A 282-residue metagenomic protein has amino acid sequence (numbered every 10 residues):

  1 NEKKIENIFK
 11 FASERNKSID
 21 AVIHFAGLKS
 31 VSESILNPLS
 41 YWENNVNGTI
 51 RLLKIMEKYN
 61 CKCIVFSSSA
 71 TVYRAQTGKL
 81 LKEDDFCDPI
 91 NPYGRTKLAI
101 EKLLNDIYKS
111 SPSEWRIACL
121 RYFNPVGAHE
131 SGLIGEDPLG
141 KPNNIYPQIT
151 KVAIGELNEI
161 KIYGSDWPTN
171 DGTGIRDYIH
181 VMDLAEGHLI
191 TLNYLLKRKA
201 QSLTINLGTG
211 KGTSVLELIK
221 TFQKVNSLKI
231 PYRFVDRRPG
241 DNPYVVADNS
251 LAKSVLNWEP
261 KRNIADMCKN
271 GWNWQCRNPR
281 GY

Functional and structural regions predicted by a protein language model:
N1-A21: Conserved Rossmann-fold cofactor-binding substructure of NAD(P)-dependent oxidoreductases
I19-F25, F66, N206: Rossmann-fold scaffold of SDR-type NAD(P)-dependent oxidoreductases
H24, I50-P92, S110-A118: Conserved Rossmann-fold NAD(P)-dependent oxidoreductase catalytic core, especially the SDR/UDP-sugar
Y41-W42, M56: A hydrophobic alpha-helix adjacent to the NAD(P)-binding/active-site core of NAD(P)-dependent oxidoreductases, strongly
Y73-R74, D88-P92, W115-P142, T169-T173: Flexible, glycine-rich beta-alpha linker
A75, I90-V126, P147-L157: Active-site Tyr-X1-5-Lys
I145-Y282: C-terminal substrate-binding subdomain of Rossmann-fold SDR/epimerase-dehydratase oxidoreductases
